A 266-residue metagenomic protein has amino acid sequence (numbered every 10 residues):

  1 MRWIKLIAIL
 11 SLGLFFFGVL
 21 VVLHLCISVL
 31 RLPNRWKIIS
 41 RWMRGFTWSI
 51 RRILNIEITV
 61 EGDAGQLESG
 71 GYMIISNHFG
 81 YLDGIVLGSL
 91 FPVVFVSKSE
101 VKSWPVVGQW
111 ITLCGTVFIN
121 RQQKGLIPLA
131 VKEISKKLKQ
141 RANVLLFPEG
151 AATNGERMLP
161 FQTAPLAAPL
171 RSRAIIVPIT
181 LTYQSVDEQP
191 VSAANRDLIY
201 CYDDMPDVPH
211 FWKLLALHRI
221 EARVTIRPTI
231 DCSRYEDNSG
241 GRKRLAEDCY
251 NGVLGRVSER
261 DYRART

Functional and structural regions predicted by a protein language model:
M1-V29, N34-R41, G62-L67, Q184-D187 (+3 more regions): Membrane-interfacial terminal anchoring regions of lipid-handling membrane enzymes
H24-R41, G45, R51-I53, E68-G125: Catalytic core of membrane glycerolipid acyltransferases/transacylases, capturing the structured, soluble-facing
G45-G71, A130, I134, L138 (+1 more regions): A short, well-structured juxtamembrane/interface segment
G71-M73, T116, R141-F147, I175 (+1 more regions): Residue-level preference for the first positions of well-ordered beta-strands
H78-G80, G150-T153, Y183: Short glycine-rich anion-binding loops that position phosphate/pyrophosphate groups of nucleotides and phosphorylated
V107-Q109, E156-N238: A cross-family acyltransferase "interaction/gating" segment
I127, I134-F161, L166: Soluble extracytoplasmic domains of inner/organellar membrane proteins
